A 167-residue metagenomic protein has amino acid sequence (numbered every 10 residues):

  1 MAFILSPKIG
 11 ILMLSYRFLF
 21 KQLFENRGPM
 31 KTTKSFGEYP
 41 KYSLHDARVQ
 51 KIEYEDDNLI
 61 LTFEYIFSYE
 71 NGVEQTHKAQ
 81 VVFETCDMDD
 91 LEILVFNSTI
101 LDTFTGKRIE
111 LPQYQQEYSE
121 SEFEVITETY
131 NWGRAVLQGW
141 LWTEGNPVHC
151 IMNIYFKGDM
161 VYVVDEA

Functional and structural regions predicted by a protein language model:
P7-K8, E25: Charged/polar low-complexity intrinsically disordered segments
L14, L19-A167: Surface-exposed, interaction-prone regions used to assemble/regulate multi-protein complexes
